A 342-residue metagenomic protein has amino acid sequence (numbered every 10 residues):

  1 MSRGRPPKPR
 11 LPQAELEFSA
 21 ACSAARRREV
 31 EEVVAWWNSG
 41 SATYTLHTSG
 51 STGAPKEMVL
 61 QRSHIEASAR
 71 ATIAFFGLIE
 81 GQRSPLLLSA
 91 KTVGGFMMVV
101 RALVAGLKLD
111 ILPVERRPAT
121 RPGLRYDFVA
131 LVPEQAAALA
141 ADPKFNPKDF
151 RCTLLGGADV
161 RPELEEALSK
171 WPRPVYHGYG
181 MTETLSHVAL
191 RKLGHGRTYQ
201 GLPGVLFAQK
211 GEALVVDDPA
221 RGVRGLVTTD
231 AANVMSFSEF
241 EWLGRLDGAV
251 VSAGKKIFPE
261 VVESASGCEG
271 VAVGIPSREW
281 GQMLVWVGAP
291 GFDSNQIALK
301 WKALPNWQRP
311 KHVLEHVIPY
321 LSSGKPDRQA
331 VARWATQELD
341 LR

Functional and structural regions predicted by a protein language model:
M1-R28, E66-P85, E115-D127: Conserved ATP-dependent adenylate/AMP-binding module captured primarily in the ANL superfamily
E29-H47, E80-G81: Conserved pre-ATP/AMP-binding loop-to-beta segment of ANL
T43-R70, G77: Conserved AMP-binding A3 loop
L60-T72, R83-A138: AMP-binding/adenylate-forming
A141-H195: Gly/Ser/Thr-rich phosphate-binding loop
Q200-V227, V234-F237: Conserved beta-loop-beta connector loops within the AMP-binding
T229-Q308: AMP-binding/adenylate-forming catalytic core of the ANL superfamily
V285-V287, A298-R342: Conserved C-terminal "lid"/linker of ANL adenylate-forming enzymes
